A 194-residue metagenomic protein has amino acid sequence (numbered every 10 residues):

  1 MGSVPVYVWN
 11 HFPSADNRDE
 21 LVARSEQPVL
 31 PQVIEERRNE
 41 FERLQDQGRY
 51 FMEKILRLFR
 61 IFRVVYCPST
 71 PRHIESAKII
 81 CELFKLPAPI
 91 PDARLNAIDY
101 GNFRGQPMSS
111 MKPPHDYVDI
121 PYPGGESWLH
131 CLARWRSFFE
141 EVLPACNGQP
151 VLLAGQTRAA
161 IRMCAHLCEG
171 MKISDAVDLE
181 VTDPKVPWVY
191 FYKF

Functional and structural regions predicted by a protein language model:
M1-P5, N39, Q47-Y50, K54-R57 (+3 more regions): Acidic, low-complexity terminal tails and accessory targeting/binding regions of phosphate-metabolizing enzymes
G2-L86, E126, H130: Active-site-proximal alpha-helix that buttresses catalytic centers in soluble enzyme cores
P5-Y7, R63, N147-R158: Generic beta-sheet signal
H11-F12, C67-P71, R94, L153-A159: Short, well-ordered beta-to-alpha junction loops that form the rim of enzyme active sites and present histidine/acidic
A15-N17, A23-P31, I80-S137: Phosphate-handling substructures
D16-N17, A160-C164: Short active-site-adjacent structural elements
I55-I61, V142-V151: Glycine-rich phosphate-binding loop signature in dinucleotide/nucleotide-binding domains
I74-K78, E140, R162-M163: Alpha-helical elements of the RecA-like P-loop NTPase motor core of helicases
